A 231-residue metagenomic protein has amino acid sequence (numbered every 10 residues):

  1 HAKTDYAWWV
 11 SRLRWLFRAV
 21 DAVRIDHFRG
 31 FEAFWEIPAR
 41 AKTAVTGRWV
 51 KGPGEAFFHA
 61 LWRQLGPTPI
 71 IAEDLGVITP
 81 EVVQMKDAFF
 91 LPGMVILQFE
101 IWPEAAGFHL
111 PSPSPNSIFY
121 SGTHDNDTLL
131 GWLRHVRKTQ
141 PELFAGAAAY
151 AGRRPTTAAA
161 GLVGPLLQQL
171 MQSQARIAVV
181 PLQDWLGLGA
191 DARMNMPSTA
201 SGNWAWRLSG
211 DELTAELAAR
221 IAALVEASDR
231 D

Functional and structural regions predicted by a protein language model:
H1-V179, Q183-W185, G189, M196-D211: Alpha-amylase-like alpha-glycosidases and glucanotransferases acting on alpha-linked glucans and related
W206-D231: Terminal-tail/helix-coil boundary detector
